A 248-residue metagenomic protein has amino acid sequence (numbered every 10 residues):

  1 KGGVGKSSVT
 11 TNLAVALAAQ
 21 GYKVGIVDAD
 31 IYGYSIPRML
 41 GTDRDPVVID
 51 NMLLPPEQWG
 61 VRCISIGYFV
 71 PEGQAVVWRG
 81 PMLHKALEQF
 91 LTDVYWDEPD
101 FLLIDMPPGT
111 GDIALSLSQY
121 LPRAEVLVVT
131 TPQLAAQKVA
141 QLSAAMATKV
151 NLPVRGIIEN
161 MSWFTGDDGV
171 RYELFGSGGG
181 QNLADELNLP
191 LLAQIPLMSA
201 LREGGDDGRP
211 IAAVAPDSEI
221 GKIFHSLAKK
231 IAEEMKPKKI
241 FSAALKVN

Functional and structural regions predicted by a protein language model:
K1-D30: Walker A/P-loop phosphate-binding motif and the immediately C-terminal alpha-helix
G2, D28, I36, I64 (+7 more regions): Residue-level signature of catalytic and energy-coupling elements of molecular machines, predominantly ATP/GTP-dependent
V15, A19, T92, Q119: Short, well-ordered alpha-helices that flank and scaffold nucleotide-derived cofactor binding pockets
K23-W78, H84-T92: Phosphate-binding loop that captures ATP/GTP phosphates
G33, D50, G80, H84-E88 (+7 more regions): Amphipathic alpha-helical transducer elements in NTP-driven molecular machines
D93-W96, D100-D207: Conserved catalytic-core segment of NTP-binding enzymes
D207-I220: C-terminal boundary of histidine-terminating zinc-finger modules
S226-K230, K239-N248: A short, charged, Gly/Pro-tolerant segment at domain boundaries
